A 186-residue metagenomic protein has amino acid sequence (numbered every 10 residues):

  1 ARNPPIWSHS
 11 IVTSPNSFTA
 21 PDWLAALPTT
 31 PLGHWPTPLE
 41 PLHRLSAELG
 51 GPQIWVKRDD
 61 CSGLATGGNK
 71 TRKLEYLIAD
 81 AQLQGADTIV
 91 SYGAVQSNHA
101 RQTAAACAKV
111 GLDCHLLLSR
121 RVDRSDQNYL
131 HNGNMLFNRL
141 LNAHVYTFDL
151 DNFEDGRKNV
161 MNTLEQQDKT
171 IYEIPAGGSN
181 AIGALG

Functional and structural regions predicted by a protein language model:
R2-G186: PLP-dependent amino-acid enzyme catalytic core
